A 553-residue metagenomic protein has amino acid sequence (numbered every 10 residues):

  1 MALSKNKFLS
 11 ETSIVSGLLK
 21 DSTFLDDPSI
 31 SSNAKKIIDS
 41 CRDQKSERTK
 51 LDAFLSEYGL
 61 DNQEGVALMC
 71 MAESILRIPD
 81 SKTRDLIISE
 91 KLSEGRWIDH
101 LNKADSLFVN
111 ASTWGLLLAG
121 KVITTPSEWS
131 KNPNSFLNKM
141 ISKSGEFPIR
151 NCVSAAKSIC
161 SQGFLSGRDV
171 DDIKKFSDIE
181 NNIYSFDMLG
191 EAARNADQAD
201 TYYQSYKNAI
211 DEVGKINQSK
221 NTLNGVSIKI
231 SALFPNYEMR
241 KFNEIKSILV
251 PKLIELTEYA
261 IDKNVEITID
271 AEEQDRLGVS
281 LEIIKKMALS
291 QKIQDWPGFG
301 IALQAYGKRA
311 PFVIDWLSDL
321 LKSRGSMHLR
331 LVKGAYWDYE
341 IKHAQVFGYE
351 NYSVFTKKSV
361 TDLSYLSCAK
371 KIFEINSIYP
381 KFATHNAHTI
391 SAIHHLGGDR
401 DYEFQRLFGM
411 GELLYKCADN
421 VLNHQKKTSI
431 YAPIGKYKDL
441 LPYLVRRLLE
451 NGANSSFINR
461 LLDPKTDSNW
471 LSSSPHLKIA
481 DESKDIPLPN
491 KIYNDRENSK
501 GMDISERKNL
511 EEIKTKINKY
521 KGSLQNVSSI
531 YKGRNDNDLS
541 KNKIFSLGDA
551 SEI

Functional and structural regions predicted by a protein language model:
M1-G501: Positively charged, amphipathic and often flexible ligand-engagement surfaces
N459, D463-I553: Short, structured beta/alpha segment
